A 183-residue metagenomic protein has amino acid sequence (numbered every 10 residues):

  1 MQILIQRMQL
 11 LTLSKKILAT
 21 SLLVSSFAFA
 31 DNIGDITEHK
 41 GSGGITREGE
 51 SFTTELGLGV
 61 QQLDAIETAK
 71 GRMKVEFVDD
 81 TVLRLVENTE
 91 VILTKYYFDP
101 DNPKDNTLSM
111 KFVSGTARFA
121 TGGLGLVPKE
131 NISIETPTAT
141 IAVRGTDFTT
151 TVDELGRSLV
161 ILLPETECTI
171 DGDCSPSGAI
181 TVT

Functional and structural regions predicted by a protein language model:
I3-L18: Bacterial N-terminal signal peptides that target proteins for export
S25-S26: N-terminal signal peptide c-region/cleavage motif recognized by signal peptidases
A30-R72, F77-T181: Flexible, surface-exposed loop/linker segments and immediately adjacent secondary-structure boundaries
